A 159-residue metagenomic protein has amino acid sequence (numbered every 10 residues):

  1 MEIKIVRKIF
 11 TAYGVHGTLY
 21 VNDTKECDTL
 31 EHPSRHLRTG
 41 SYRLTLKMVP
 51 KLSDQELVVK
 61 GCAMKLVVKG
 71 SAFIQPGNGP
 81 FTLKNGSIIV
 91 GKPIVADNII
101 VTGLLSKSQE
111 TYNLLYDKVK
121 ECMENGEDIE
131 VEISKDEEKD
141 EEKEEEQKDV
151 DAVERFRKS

Functional and structural regions predicted by a protein language model:
M1-I129, K135-E137: Cell wall/extracellular polymer interaction/catalysis modules
N125-F156: Charged phosphate-binding loop/patch that engages nucleotide di/tri-phosphates or the phosphate backbone of nucleic
